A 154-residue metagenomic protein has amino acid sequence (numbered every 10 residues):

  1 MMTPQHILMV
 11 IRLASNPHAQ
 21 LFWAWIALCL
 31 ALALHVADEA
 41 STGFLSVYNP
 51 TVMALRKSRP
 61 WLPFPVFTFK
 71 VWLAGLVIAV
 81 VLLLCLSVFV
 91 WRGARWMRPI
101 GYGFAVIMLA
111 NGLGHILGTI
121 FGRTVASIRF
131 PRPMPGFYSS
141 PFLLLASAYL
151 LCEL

Functional and structural regions predicted by a protein language model:
P17-T42: N-terminal signal-anchor transmembrane alpha helix
L21-W25, W96-F104: Membrane-interfacial loop-to-transmembrane alpha-helix junctions, especially the N-terminal start
L32-L34, V106-I116: Aromatic-anchored segments of alpha-helical transmembrane domains
Y48-P63: Perimembrane loop-to-helix junctions flanking transmembrane segments
K70-S87, Y138-L144: Core segments of transmembrane alpha-helices that mediate helix-helix packing or line hydrophobic substrate/ligand
V88-R92, G114-T124: Juxtamembrane "helix-exit" motif on the non-cytosolic side of transmembrane helices
I100, I120-S139: Non-cytosolic membrane-interface motifs at loop->transmembrane helix junctions
F142-L154: Terminal transmembrane helical module of multi-pass membrane proteins
